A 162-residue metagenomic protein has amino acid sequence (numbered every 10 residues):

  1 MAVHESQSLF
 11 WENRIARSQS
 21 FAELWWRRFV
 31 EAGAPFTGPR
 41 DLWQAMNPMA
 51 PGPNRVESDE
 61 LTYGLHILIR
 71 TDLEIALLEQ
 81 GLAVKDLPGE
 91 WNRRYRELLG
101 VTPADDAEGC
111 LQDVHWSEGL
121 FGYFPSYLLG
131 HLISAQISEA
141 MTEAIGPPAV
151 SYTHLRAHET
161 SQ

Functional and structural regions predicted by a protein language model:
M1, T142: Long, His/Glu/Asp-enriched segments that create or flank divalent metal/ion-associated functional microenvironments
A2-A32: Post-HExxH zinc-binding segment in Zn-dependent metallohydrolases
S8, L73, G130: Hydrophobic, well-ordered secondary-structure elements that form the walls of internal hydrophobic environments
F21-H115: Long, amphipathic alpha-helical stalk/connector segments used for oligomerization, subunit docking, or mechanical
G119-S138: C-terminal substrate/ligand-recognition segments
A149-S151: Acidic, proline/serine/threonine- and glycine-rich low-complexity intrinsically disordered segments
T153-Q162: Conserved small/polar residues in nucleotide/adenosyl-binding loops
